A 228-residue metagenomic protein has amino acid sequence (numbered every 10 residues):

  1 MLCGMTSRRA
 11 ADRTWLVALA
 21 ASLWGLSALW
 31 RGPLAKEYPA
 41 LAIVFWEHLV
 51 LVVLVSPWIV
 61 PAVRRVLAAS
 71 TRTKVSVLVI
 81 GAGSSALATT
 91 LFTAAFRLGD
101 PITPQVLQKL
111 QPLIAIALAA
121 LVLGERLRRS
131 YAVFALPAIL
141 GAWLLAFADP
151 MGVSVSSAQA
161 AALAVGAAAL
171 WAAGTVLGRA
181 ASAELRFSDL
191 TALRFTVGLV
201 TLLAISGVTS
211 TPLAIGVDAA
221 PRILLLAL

Functional and structural regions predicted by a protein language model:
L2-F45, A82-G83, T90-A94, V153-A180 (+3 more regions): Glycine-/small-residue-enriched transmembrane alpha-helix faces in small-molecule transporters and effluxers
L19, W46-E47, I80, L107-L110 (+3 more regions): Hydrophobic core positions of alpha-helical segments in small-molecule transporters and transporter systems
L23-A28, A62-Q108, L144, A227-L228: Specific transmembrane alpha-helical segments of multi-pass solute transporters/efflux pumps, especially DMT/EamA
E37-L87, I114-L118, L170-G174, T191-S210: Transmembrane alpha-helices of multi-pass small-molecule transport proteins
A42-V53, T93-R126, A167: Specific alpha-helical transmembrane segments that line the substrate/conduction pathway and gating interfaces
V55, L118, S130-D149, V200-L202: Hydrophobic transmembrane alpha-helices of multi-pass small-molecule transport proteins
V63-R72, L121-S130, R179-D189: Membrane-interface helix-boundary motifs at transmembrane edges
T71-R72, Q105-Q108, G124-L144, S154-A160 (+1 more regions): Loop-to-transmembrane alpha-helix entry segments
